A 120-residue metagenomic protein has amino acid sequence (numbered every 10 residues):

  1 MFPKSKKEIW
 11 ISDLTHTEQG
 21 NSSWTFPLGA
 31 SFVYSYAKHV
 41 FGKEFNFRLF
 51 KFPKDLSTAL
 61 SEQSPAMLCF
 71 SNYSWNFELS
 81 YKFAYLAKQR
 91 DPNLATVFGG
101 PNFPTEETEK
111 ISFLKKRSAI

Functional and structural regions predicted by a protein language model:
F2: Pyridoxal 5′-phosphate
S5-N21, A66-M67: Nucleotide-activated donor-dependent transferases that construct or modify glycoconjugates
K7-D13, S31-V33, T58-E62, K110: Short amphipathic alpha-helical segments, especially helix-boundary/capping motifs
T15-H16, K38-V40, E109: Short regulatory "switch" loops immediately downstream of catalytic or recognition motifs within protein catalytic
E18-A30: Glycine- and acidic-residue-enriched helix-capping/strand-helix junction motifs
A30-F45: Short helix-loop-beta junction
F45-I120: Glycine-rich beta-alpha loop elements in corrinoid/cobalamin-binding modules across cobalamin-dependent enzymes
